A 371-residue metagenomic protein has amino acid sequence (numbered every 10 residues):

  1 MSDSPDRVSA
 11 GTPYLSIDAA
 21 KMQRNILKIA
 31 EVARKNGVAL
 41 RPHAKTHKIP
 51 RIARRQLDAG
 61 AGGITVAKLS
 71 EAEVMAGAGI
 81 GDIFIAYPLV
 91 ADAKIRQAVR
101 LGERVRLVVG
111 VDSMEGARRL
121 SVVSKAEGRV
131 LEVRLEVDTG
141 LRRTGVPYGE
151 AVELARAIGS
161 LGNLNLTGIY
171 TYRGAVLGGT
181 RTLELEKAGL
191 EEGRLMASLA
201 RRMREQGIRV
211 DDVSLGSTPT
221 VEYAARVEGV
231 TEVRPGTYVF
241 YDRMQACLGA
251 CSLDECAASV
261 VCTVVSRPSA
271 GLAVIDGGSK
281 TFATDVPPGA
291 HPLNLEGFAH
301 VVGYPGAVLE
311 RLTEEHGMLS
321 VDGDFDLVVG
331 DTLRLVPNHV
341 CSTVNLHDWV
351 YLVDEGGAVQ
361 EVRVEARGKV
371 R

Functional and structural regions predicted by a protein language model:
M1-I17: Generic N-terminal amphipathic, Lys/Arg-enriched alpha-helix
S2, K21-I52, T65-A67: N-terminal glycine-rich anion-binding loops that anchor highly charged ligand groups
M22, K45, M75, L135 (+5 more regions): Conserved, mostly hydrophobic/aromatic
V38-A39, M203-D212, V329, H347: Flexible, glycine/charged-enriched surface loops at secondary-structure junctions
H43-G178: Active-site-proximal beta-alpha core segment in soluble small-molecule metabolic enzymes
E132, T139-S252: Active-site loop/helix belt of alpha/beta enzymes
P219-F298: Active-site loop ensemble at the mouth of alpha/beta enzyme cores that anchors a bound cofactor
G271-R371: C-terminal accessory subdomain/extension
